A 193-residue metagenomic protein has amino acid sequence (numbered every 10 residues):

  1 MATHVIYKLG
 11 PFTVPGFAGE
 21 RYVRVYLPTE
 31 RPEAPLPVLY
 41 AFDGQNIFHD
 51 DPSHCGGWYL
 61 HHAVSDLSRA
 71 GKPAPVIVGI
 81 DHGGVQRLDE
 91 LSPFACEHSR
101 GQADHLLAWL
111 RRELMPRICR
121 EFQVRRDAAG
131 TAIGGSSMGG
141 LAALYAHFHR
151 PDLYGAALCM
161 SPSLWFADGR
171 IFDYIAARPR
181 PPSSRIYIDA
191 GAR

Functional and structural regions predicted by a protein language model:
M1-R193: Non-catalytic cap/lid and distal C-terminal segments of serine-dependent acyl enzymes
